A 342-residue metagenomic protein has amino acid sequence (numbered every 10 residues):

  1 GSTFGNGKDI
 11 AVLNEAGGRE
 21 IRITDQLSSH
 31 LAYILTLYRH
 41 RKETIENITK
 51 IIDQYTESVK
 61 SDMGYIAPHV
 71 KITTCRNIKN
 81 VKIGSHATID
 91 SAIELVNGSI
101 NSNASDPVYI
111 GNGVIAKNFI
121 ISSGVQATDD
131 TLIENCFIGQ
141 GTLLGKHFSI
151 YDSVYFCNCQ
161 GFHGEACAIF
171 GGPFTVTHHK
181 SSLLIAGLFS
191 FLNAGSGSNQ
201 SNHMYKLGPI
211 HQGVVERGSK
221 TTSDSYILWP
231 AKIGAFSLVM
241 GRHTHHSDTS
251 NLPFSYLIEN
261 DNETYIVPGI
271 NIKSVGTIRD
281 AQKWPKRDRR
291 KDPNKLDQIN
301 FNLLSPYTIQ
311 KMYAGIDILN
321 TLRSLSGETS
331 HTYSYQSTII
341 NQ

Functional and structural regions predicted by a protein language model:
G1-F4, K8-R19, T24, K60-I72 (+3 more regions): Long, charge-dense tracts
G1-T49, D53-Q54, D90-S91, I100-A104 (+2 more regions): Glycine-rich hexapeptide-repeat left-handed beta-helix
T56-V59, M63, R76, N112 (+1 more regions): Surface-exposed loop/turn motifs in large extracellular/passenger domains
E328-Q342: C-terminal non-catalytic accessory extensions
